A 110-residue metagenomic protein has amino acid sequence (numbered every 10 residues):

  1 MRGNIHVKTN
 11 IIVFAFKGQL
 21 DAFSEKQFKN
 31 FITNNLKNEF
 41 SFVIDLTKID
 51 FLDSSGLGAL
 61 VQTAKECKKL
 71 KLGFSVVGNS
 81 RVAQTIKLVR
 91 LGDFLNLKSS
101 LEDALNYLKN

Functional and structural regions predicted by a protein language model:
R2-N30: STAS-typified acidic loop motif
A22-L95: Amphipathic alpha-helical interaction surfaces in cytosolic regulatory modules
N96-S100: Short acidic-hydrophobic, aromatic-tinged amphipathic segments that line or gate anion-handling sites
L108-N110: A short, charged, amphipathic alpha-helix used as a generic interaction element across diverse proteins
